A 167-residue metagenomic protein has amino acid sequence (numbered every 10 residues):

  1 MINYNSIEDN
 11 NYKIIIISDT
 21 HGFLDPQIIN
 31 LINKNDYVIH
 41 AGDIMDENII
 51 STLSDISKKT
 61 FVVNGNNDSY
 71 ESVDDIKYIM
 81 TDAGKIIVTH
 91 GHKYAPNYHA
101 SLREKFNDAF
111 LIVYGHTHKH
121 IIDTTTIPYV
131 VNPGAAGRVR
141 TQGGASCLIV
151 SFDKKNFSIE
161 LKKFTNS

Functional and structural regions predicted by a protein language model:
I2-N11, M80-D82, N107-D108, V131-S167: Binuclear metal-dependent phosphoesterase catalytic core
I2-T81: Core catalytic region of metal-dependent phosphoesterases/phosphodiesterases, especially metallo-beta-lactamase-like
K13-D19, K85-H92, Y129-G134, L161: Active-site-proximal beta-strand elements of phosphoester/diester hydrolases
I15, I39, F61, L111-V113 (+2 more regions): Hydrophobic/aromatic beta-strand patches that form the interior of the parallel beta-sheet core in alpha/beta enzyme
G22-P26, M45-N48, N67-V73, K93-Y98 (+2 more regions): Active-site environment of divalent metal-dependent phosphoester hydrolases
K34-D36, S57, A109, I127 (+1 more regions): Short, well-ordered alpha-helix to beta-strand connector turns
T60-F61, D75-H90, A95-N107: Glycine/small-residue-rich loop that forms an oxyanion/phosphate-binding "nest" at active or ligand-binding sites
T60-N64, E104, P128-A136: Short Pro/Gly-enriched beta-strand edge/turn motifs at strand-loop
